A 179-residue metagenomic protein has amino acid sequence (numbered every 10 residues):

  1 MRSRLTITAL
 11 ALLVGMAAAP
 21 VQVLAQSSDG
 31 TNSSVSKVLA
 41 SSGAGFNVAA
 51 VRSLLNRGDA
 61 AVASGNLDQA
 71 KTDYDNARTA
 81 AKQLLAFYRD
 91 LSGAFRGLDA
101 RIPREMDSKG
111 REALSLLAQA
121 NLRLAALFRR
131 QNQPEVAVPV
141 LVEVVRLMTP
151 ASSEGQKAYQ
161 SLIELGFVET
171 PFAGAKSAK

Functional and structural regions predicted by a protein language model:
S28-D29, R96-E112, I163-K179: Alpha-helical linker/edge segments of TPR/alpha-solenoid repeat scaffolds and analogous pre-/post-domain helices
A49, Q69, G97-L98, K109-L116 (+1 more regions): Structural signature of alpha-solenoid helical repeat junctions
T72-I102, E143-Q160: Short, charge-rich amphipathic alpha-helical segments embedded in non-transmembrane helical bundles/solenoids
